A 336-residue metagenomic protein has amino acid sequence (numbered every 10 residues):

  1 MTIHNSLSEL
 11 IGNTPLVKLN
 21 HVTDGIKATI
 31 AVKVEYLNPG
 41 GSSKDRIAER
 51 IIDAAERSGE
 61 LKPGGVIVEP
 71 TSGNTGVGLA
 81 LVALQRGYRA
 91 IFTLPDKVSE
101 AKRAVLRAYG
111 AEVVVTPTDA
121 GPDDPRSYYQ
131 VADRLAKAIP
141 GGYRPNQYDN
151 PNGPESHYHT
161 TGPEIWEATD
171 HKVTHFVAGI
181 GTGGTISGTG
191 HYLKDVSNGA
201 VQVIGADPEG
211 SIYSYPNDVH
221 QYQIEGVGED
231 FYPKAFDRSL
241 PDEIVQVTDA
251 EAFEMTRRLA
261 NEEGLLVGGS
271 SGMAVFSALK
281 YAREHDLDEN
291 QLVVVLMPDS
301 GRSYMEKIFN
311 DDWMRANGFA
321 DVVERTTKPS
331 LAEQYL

Functional and structural regions predicted by a protein language model:
M1-L336: PLP-dependent amino-acid enzyme catalytic core
